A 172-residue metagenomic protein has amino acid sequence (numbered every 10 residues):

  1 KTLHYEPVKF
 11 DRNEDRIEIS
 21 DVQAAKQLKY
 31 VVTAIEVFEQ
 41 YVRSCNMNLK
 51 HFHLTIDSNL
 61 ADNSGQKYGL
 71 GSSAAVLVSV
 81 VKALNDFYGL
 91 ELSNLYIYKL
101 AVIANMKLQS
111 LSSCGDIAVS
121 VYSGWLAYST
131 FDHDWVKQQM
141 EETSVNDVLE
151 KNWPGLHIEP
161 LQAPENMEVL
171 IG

Functional and structural regions predicted by a protein language model:
K1-L70, A74, K82-S93, S123 (+2 more regions): ATP-binding N-lobe of GHMP and related small-molecule kinases
H4-K9, D15, D86-G172: ATP-dependent small-molecule kinase catalytic core of the GHMP/sugar-kinase superfamily and closely related
